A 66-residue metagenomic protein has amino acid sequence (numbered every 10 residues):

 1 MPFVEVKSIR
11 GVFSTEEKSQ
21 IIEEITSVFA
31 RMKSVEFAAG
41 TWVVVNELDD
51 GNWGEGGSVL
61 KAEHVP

Functional and structural regions predicted by a protein language model:
P2-P66: A domain-level signal for the structural core that forms small-molecule/cofactor-binding pockets and catalytic centers
